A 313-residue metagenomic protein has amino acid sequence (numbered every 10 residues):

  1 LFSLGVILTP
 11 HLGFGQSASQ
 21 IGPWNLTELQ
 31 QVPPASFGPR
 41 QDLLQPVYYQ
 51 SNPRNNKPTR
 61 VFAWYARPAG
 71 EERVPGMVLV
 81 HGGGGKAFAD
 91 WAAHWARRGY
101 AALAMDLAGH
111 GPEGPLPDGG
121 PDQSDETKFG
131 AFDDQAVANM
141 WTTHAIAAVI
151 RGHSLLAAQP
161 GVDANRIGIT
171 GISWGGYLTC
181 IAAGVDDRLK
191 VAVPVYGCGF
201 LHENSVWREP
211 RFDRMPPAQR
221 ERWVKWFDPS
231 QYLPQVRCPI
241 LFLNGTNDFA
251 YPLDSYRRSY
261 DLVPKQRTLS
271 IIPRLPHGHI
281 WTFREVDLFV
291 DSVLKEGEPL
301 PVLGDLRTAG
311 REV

Functional and structural regions predicted by a protein language model:
L26-E71: N-terminal cap/lid segment of alpha/beta-hydrolase-fold proteins
F62, E72-G82: Short beta-strand element of the alpha/beta-hydrolase
A87-A89, A93-A147, C198-D213: Cap/lid segment of the alpha/beta-hydrolase catalytic domain
I150-R222: Primarily recognizes the serine-hydrolase "nucleophile elbow" in alpha/beta-hydrolase and SGNH/GDSL folds
V236, F242-N244: Short beta-strand/loop motif that positions the catalytic acidic residue of the alpha/beta-hydrolase fold
F249-S255: Conserved alpha/beta-hydrolase "acid-adjacent" motif
V263-G278: Catalytic histidine neighborhood in serine/cysteine hydrolases with alpha/beta-hydrolase-type architecture
L288-V313: Surface beta-strand/loop "capping" patches
